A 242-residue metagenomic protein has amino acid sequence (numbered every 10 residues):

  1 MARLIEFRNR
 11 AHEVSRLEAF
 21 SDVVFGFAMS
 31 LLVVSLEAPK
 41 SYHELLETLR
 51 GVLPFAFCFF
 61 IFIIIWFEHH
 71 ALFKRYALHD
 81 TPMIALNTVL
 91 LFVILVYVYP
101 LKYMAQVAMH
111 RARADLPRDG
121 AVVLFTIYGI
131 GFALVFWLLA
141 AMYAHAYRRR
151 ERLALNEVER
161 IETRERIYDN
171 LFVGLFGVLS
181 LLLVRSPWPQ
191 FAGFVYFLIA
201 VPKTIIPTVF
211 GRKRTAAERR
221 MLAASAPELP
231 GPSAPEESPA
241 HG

Functional and structural regions predicted by a protein language model:
M1-G242: Multi-pass alpha-helical transmembrane bundle typical of ion/small-solute transporters and intramembrane aspartyl
